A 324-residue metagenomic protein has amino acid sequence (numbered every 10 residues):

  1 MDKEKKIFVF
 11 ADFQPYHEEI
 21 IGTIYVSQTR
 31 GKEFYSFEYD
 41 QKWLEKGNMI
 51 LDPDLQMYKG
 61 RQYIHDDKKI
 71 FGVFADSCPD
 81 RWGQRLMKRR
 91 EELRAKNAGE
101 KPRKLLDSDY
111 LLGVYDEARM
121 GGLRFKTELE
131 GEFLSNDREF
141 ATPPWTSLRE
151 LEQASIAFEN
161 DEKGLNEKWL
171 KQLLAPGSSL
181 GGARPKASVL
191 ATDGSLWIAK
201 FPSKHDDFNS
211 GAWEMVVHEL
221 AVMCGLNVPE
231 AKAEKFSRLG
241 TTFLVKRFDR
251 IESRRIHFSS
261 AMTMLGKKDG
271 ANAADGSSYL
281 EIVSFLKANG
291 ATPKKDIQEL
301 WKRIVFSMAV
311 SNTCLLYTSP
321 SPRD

Functional and structural regions predicted by a protein language model:
M1-L316: Phosphate/dinucleotide-binding and metal-coordinating scaffold of catalytic cores in nucleotide-dependent enzymes
Y317-D324: Conserved small/polar residues in nucleotide/adenosyl-binding loops
